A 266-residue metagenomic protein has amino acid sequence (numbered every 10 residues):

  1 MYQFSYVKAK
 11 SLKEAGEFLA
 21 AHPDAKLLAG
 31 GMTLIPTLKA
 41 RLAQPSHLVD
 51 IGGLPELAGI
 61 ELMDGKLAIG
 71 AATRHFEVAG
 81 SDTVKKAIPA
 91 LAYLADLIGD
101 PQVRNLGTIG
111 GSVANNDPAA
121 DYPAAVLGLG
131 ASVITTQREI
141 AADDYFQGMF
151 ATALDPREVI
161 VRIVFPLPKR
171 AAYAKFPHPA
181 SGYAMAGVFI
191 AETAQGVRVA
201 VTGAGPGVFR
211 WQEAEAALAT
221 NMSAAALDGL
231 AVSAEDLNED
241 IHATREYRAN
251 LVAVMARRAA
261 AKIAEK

Functional and structural regions predicted by a protein language model:
M1-K266: C-terminal structural segment of proteins
